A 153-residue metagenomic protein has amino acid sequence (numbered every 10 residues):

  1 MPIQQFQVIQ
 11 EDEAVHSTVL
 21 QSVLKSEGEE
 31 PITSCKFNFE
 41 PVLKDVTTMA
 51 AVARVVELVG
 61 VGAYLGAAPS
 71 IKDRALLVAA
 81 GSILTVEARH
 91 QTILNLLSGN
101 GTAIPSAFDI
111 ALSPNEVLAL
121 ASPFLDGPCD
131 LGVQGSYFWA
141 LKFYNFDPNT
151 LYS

Functional and structural regions predicted by a protein language model:
M1-S153: All-alpha RGS (Regulator of G-protein Signaling) helical domain and cognate RGS-like helical scaffolds
